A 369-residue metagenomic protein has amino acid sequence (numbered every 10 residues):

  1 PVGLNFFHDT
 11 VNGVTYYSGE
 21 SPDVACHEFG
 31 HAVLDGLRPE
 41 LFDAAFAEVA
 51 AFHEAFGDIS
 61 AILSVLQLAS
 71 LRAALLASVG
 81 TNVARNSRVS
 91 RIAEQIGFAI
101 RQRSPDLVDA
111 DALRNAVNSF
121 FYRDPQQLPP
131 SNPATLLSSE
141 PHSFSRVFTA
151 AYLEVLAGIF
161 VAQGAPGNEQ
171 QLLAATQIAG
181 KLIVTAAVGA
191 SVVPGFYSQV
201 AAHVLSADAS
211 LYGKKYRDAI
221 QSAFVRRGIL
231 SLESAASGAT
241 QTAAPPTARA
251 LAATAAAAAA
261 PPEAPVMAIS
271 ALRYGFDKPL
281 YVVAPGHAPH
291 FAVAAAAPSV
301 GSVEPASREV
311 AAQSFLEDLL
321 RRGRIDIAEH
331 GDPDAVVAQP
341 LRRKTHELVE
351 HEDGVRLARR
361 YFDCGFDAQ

Functional and structural regions predicted by a protein language model:
P1-A25, L34-A368: Zinc-dependent metallohydrolase catalytic domains
E28: Walker B catalytic acidic pair
